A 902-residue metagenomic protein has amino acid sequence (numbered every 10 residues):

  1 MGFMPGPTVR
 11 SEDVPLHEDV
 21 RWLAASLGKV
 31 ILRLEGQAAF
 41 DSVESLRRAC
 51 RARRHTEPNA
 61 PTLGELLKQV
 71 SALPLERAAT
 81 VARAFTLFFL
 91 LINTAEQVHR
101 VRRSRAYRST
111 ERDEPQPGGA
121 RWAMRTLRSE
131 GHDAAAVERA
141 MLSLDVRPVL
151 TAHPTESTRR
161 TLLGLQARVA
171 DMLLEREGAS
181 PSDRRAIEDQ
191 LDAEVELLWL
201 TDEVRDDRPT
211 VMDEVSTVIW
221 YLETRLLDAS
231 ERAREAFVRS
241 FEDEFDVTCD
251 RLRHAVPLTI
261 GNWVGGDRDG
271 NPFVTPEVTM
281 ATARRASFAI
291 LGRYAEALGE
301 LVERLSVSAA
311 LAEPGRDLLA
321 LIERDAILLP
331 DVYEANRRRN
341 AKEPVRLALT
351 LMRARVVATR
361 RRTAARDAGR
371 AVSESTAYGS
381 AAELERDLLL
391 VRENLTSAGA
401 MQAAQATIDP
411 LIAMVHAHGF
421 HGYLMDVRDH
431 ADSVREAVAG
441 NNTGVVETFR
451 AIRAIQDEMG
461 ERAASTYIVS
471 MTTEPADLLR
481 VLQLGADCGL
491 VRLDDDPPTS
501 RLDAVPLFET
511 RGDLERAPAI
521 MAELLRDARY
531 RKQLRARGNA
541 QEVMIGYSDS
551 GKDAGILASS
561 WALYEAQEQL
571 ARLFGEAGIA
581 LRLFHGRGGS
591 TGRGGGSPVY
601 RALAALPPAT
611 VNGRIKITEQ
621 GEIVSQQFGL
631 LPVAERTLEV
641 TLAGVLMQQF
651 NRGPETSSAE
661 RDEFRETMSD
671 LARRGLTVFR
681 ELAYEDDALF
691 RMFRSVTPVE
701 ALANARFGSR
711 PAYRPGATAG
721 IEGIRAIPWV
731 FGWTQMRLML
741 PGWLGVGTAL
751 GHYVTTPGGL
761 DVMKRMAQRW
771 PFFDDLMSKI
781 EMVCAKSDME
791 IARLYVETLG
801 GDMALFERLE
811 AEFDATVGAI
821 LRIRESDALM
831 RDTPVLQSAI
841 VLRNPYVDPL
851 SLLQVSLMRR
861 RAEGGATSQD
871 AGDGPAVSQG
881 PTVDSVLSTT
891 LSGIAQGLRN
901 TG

Functional and structural regions predicted by a protein language model:
M1-G444, L502, G595, F679 (+7 more regions): Often metal-dependent polyanion-binding catalytic scaffolds in large enzymes
V20, A78, V215, I219 (+21 more regions): Active-site-proximal structural scaffolding
G28, Q567-G575, D814, G818-I820: Hydrophobic cores of alpha-helical transmembrane segments in multi-pass integral membrane proteins
V30, S45, P58, A95 (+12 more regions): Carbohydrate-active enzymes and regulators
A255-P257, G261-W263, N271, I412-A413 (+7 more regions): Beta-sheet entry/capping signal
V274-S306, C488-T677, D873, P881: Catalytic or ion-translocation cores adjacent to nucleophile or general acid/base/metal-coordination motifs in diverse
R337, E343-A368, G399-A400, Q405-L479 (+4 more regions): Active-site cores of enzymes that catalyze phosphoryl transfer or operate on phosphate-rich substrates
Q648, E655-G902: Long, compositionally biased intrinsically disordered regions
